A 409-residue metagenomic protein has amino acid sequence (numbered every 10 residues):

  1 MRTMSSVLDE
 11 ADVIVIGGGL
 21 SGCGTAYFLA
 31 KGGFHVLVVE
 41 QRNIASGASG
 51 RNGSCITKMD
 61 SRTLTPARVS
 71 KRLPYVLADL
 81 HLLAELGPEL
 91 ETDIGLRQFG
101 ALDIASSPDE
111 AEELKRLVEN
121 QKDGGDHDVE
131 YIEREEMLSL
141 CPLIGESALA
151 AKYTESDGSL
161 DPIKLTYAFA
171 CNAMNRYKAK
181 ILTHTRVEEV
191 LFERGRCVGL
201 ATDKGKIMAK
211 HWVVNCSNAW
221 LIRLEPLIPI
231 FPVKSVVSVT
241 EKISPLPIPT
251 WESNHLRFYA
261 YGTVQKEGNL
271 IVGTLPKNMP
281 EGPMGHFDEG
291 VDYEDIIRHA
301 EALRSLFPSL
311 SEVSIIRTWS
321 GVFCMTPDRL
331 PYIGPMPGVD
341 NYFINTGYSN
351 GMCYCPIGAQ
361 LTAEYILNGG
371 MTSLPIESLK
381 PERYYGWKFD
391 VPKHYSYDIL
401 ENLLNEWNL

Functional and structural regions predicted by a protein language model:
V13-L37: N-terminal Rossmann-like FAD-binding beta1-loop-alpha1 element of flavoenzymes
G24, P66, E189-G273, E281-E289 (+1 more regions): Flavin-dependent oxidoreductases
K31-R51: Glycine-rich FAD pyrophosphate-binding loop
C55-E136: Dinucleotide-binding Rossmann-like beta1-alpha1 core, especially the glycine-rich loop that anchors the ADP
T92-D103, L138-C171, R176, D340: Helix-loop-beta segment of a Rossmann-like dinucleotide-binding subdomain
K152-I207: Helical element adjacent to the flavin cofactor pocket in flavoenzyme catalytic cores
L246-D340: Active-site lid/adjacent beta-loop-alpha segment flanking the redox-cofactor pocket in flavoenzymes
S305-L404: C-terminal catalytic lobe of FAD-dependent flavoproteins
